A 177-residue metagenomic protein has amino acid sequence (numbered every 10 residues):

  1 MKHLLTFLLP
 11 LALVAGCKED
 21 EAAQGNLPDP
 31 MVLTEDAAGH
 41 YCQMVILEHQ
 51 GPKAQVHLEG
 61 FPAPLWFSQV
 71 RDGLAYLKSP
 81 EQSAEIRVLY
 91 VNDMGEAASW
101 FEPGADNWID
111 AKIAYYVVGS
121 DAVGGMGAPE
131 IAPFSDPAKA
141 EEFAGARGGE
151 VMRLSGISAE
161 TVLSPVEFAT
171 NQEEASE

Functional and structural regions predicted by a protein language model:
M1-A15: Sec-dependent bacterial lipoprotein signal peptides
C17-D20: Bacterial signal peptide processing site
A23-M31: Short, intrinsically disordered, charge-biased short linear motifs at domain edges
G39: Short cysteine-rich clusters marking metal-coordination/redox-active sites
Q43: Cys/His-coordinated zinc-binding microdomains
A63-E102, N107-W108: Mid-length scaffold segments of soluble, non-membrane domains
Y90-E141, R147-E150, L154: Thiol/selenol-based redox catalytic cores and closely related redox-interacting motifs
S135-E177: C-terminal partner/receptor-binding element of secreted or periplasmic proteins
